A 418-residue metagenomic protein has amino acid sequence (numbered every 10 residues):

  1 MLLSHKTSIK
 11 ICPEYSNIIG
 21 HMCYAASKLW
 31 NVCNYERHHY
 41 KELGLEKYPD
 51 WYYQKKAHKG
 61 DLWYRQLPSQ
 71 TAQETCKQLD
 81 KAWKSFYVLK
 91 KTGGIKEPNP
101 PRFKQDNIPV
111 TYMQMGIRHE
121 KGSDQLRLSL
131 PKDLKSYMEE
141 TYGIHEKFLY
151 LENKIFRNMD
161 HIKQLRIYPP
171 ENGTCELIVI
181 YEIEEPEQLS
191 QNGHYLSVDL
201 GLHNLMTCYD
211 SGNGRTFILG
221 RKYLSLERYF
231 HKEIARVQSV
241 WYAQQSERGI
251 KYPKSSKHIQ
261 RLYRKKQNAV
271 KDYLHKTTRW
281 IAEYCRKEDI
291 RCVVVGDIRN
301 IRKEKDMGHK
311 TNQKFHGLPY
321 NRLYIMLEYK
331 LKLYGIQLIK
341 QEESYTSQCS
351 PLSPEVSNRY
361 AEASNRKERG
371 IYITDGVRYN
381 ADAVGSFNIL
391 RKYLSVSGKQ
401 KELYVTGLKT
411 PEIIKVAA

Functional and structural regions predicted by a protein language model:
M1-E74: Gly/serine-rich nucleotide phosphate-binding loop at the start of the catalytic core of nucleotide/ADP-ribose-handling
L3, N17, E171-A418: Positively charged, helix-rich recognition surfaces that bind polyanionic ligands
K6-S8, K147-F148, Q164, Y195: Well-ordered beta-strand positions in beta-sheet-rich domains
S8, Q78, R127, E176-I178 (+1 more regions): Beta-strand secondary-structure signal
A26, T75-W83, I259-Q267: Short amphipathic alpha-helical coiled-coil/interface segments
C33, E74-F86, A383-Y393: Stable alpha-helical structural segments in soluble proteins, enriched in small hydrophobic residues
N34-R37, K41, W83, Y87-G94 (+1 more regions): Long, hydrophobic, amphipathic alpha-helical segments used as structural scaffolds
P49-P170, G317: Acidic carboxylate diad motif detector
